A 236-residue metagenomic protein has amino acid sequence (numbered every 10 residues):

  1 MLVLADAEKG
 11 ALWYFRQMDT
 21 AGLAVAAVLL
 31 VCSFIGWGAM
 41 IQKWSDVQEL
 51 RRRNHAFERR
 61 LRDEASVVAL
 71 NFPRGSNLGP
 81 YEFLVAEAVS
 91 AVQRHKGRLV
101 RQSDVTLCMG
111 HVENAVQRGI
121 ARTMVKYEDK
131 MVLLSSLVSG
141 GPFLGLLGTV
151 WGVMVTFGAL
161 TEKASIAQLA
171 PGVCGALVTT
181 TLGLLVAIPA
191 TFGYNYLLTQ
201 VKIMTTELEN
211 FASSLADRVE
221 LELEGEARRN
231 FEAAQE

Functional and structural regions predicted by a protein language model:
M1-M18: Short, strongly hydrophobic alpha-helical membrane anchors
G10-W13, V155, E162-G172, L177: Membrane-water interface segments at transmembrane-helix boundaries in multipass membrane proteins
M18-N71: Transmembrane alpha-helix/interfacial motif
D19, W37, L70, V85 (+3 more regions): Residue-level signature of catalytic and energy-coupling elements of molecular machines, predominantly ATP/GTP-dependent
G22-A39, S135-P142, G148, V186-T191: Alpha-helical transmembrane segments of integral membrane proteins
G38-Q48, L185-Q200: Alpha-helical transmembrane segments of multi-pass membrane proteins
R52-L144, W151-S165, F192-E236: Predominantly long cytosolic amphipathic alpha-helical stalk/bundle segments
A167-N195: Pore-lining and gate-forming transmembrane alpha-helices of multi-pass membrane transport proteins
